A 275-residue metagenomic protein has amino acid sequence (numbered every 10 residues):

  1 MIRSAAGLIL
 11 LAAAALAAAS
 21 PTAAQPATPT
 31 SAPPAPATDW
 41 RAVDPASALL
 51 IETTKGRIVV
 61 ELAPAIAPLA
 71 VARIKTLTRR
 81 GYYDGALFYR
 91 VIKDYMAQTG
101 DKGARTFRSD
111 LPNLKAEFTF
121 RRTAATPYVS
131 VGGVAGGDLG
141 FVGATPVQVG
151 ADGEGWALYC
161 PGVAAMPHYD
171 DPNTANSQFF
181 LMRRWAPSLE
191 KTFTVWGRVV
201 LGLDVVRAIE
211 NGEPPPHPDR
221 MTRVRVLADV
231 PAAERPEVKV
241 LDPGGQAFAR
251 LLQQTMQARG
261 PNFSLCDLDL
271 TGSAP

Functional and structural regions predicted by a protein language model:
M1-S4: Positively charged n-region of N-terminal signal peptides that target proteins for export
G7-A17: Bacterial N-terminal signal peptides
P21-P275: Cyclophilin-like peptidyl-prolyl cis-trans isomerases
